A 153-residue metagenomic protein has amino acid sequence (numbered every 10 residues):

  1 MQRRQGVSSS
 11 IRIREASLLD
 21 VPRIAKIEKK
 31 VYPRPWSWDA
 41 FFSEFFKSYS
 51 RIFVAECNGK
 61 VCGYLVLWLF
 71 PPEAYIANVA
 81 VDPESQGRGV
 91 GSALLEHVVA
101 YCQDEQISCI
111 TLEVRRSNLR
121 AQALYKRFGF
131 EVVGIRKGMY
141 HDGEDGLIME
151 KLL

Functional and structural regions predicted by a protein language model:
M1-G6, D145-L153: Terminal substrate-recognition subdomain of acyl/acetyltransferases
G6, E15-E84, L95-H97, Y101 (+3 more regions): Acetyl-CoA-dependent GNAT
I11-R12: Extreme N-terminal starter segment of soluble prokaryotic enzymes
I76, I110-V114: Conserved hydrophobic beta-strand within the GNAT/NAT acetyltransferase core sheet that lines the active-site cleft
D82-E84, R88, R116-N118: Active-site acidic-Proline motif in GNAT/NAT acetyltransferases
G87-A100, A123-R127: Conserved acetyl-CoA-binding loop-helix of GNAT-fold acetyltransferases
L95, N118-A121, G138-G143: Short glycine/proline-centered loop/turn elements that form peptide/ligand docking sites
E113, K126, E131-L147: Conserved catalytic-core motifs of GNAT/GCN5-like acyltransferases
